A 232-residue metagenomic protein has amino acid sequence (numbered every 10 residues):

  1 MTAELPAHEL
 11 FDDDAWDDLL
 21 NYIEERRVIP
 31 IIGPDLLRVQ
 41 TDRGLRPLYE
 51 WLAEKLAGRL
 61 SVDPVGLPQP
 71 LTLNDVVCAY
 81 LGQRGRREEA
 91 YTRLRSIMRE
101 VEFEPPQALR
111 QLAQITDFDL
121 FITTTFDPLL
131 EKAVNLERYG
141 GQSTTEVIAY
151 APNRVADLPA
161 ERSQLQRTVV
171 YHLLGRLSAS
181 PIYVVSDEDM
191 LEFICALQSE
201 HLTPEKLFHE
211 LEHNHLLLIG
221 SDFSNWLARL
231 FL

Functional and structural regions predicted by a protein language model:
M1-L232: SIR2/sirtuin NAD+-dependent deacylase catalytic core
